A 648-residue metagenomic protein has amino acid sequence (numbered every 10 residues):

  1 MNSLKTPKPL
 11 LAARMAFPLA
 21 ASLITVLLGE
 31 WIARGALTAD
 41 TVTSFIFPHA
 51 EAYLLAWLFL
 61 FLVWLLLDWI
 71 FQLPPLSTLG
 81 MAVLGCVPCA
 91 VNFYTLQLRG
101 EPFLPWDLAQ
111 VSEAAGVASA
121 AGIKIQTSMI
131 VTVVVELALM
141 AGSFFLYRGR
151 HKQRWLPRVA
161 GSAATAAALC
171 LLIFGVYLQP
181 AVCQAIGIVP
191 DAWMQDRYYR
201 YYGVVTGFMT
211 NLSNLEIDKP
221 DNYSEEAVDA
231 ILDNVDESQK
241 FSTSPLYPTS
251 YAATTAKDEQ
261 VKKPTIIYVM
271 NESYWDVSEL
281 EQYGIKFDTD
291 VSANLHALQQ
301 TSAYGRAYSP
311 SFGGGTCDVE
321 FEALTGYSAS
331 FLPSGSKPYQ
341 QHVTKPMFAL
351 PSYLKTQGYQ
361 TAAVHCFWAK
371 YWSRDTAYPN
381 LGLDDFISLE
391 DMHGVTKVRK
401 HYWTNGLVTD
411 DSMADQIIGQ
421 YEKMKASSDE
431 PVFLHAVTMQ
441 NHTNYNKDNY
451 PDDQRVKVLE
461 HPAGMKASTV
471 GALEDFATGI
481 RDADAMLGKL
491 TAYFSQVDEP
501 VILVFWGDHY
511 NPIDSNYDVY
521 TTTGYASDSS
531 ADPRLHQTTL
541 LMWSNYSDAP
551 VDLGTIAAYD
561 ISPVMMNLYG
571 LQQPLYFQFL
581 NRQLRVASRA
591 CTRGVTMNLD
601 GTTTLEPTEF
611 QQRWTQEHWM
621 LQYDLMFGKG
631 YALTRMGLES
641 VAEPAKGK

Functional and structural regions predicted by a protein language model:
N2-Y199: Transmembrane and membrane-interface helices of multi-pass, inner-membrane envelope-modifying transferases
L28, A114, V205-F208, V228 (+3 more regions): Generic structural signal of hydrophobic/aromatic residues within well-ordered alpha-helices of folded domains
R99, L108-G116, S128-V131, G207-I217 (+2 more regions): Short alpha-helical interface patches
L104, Q126, S224, A463-K466 (+1 more regions): Ser/Thr-centered flexible coil motifs
L108-V111, Y201-V205, E225, S292 (+2 more regions): Alpha-helix initiation and N-capping motif
G175-Y268: Membrane-interface segments at or immediately adjacent to transmembrane helices that form the boundary between
S242, L246-K262, Y268-N271, W275-K648: Solvent-exposed soluble domains appended to multi-pass membrane proteins
